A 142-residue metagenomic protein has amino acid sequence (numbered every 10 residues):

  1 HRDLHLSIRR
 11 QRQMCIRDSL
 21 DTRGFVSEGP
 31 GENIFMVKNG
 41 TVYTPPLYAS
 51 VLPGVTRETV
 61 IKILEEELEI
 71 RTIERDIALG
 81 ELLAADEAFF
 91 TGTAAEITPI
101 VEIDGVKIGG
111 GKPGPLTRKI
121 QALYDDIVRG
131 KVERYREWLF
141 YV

Functional and structural regions predicted by a protein language model:
H1-D3, T22, E74-I77: A generic local structural motif
H1-R12, I16: Single conserved hydrophobic/aromatic residue that forms the stacking wall/gate of nucleotide- or nucleobase-binding
D3-H5, D21, D86, D104: Acidic side chains
R10, D18-S19, I63-E67: Short linear motifs at secondary-structure transitions and domain/linker junctions
Q13, L20, E28-P30: Short, basic and Ser/Thr-rich N-terminal targeting/leader segments
R17-R23, V37: Basic (Lys/Arg-enriched) interaction patch that binds polyanionic ligands
V26-V142: Conserved catalytic-core subdomain
